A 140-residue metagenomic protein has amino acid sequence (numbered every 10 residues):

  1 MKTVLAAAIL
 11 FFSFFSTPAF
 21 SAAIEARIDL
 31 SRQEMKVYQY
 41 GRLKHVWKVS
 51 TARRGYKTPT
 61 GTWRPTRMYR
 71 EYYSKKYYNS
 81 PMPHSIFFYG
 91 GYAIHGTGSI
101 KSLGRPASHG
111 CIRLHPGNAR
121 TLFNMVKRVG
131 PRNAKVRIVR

Functional and structural regions predicted by a protein language model:
M1-V4: Positively charged n-region of N-terminal signal peptides that target proteins for export
A6-F14: Bacterial N-terminal signal peptides
I9, K36, S74: Active-site-proximal flexible loops/turns
S16-P18: N-terminal signal peptide c-region/cleavage motif recognized by signal peptidases
F20-R54: A structural motif detector for short, solvent-exposed N-terminal "entry" segments of globular domains
S21-A23, R53-T62, Y69-R140: Exported/periplasmic cell-wall-interacting domains
E34-K36, R64, A93: General beta-strand recognition
